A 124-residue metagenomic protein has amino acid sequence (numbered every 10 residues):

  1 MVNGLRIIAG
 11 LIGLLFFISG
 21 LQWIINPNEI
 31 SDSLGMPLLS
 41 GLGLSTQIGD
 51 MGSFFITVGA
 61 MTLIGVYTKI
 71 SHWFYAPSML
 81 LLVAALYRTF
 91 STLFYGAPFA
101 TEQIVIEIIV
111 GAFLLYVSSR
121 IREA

Functional and structural regions predicted by a protein language model:
M1-L15: Cytosolic juxtamembrane helix and N-cap/initiation of the first transmembrane helix
L15-S45: Hydrophobic transmembrane helix segments
F16-G20, L80-F90: Aromatic-anchored segments of alpha-helical transmembrane domains
G43-I64, M79, V83: Core segments of alpha-helical transmembrane spans in multipass integral membrane proteins
I70-L80: Membrane-interfacial loop-to-transmembrane alpha-helix junctions, especially the N-terminal start
L86-E102: Membrane-helix boundary connector in multi-pass membrane proteins
T101-F113: Small-residue-rich transmembrane alpha-helices that serve as helix-helix interface/gating elements in multipass
G111-A124: Membrane-water interface at the C-terminal end of transmembrane alpha helices
